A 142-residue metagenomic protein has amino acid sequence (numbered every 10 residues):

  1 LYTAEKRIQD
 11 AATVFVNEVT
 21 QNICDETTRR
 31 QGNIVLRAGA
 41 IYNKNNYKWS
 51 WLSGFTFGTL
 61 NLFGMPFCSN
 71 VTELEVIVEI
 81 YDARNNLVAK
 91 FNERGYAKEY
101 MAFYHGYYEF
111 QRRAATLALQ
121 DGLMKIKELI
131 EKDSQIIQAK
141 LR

Functional and structural regions predicted by a protein language model:
L1-G32, A38-A40, R94, Q135-R142: A structural "domain/chain start" motif
T3-R7, L62, P66, F110-A114: Conserved aromatic-histidine-acidic binding/catalytic patches
N17, T56-N61, Y100-F103, T116: Short, surface-exposed linear patches
R30-N86, E109: Surface-exposed short loop/turn segments
C68-I77, N86-R142: C-terminal/domain-edge helix-coil "capping" segments
